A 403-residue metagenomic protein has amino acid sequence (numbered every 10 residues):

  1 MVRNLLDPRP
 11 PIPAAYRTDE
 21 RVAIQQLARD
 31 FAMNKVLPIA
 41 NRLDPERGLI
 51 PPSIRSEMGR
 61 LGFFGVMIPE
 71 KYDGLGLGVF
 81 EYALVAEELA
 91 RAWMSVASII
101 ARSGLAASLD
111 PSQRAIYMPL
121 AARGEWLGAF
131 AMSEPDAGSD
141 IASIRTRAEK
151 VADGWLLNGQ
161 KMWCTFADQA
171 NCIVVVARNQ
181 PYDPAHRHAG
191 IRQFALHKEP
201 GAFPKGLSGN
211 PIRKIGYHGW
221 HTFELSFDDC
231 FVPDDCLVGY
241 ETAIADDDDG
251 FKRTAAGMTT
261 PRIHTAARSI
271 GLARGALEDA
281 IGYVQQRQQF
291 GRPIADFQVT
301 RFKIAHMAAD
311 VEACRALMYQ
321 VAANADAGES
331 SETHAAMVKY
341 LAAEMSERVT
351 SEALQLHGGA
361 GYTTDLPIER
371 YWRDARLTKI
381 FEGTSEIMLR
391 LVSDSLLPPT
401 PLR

Functional and structural regions predicted by a protein language model:
V2-P13, L84-V85, A101, D247 (+2 more regions): Glycine-rich phosphate/cofactor-binding loops in nucleotide/flavin-utilizing enzymes
I12-E20, I24, A97, L207-E312 (+3 more regions): Glycine-rich beta->alpha junctions and the first turn(s) of the following alpha-helix
L37-E46, I281, Q285-A295, A308-L341 (+1 more regions): C-terminal helix-coil-helix/basic helical segment that borders enzyme active sites and/or dimer interfaces and provides
R60-E125, T165-C172, A325, E329 (+1 more regions): Internal helix-loop-helix
G124-M132, V175-V176: A short, Trp-centered hydrophobic/proline-enriched beta-strand micro-motif
T146-E149: A structural signal for short hydrophobic beta-strand segments in well-ordered beta-sheet cores
N158-L207: A short core secondary-structure module
M162-D168, G216-Y217, T260-P261, L377-T384: Glycine-rich phosphate/pyrophosphate-binding beta-alpha loops
